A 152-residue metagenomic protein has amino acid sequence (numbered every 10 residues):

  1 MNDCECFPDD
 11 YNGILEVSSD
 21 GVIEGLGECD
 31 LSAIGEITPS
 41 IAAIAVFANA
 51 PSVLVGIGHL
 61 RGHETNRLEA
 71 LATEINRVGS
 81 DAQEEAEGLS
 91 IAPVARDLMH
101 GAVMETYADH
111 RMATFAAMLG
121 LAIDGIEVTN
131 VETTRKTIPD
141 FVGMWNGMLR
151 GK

Functional and structural regions predicted by a protein language model:
M1-K152: Short, structured segments at the rim of ligand-binding sites
